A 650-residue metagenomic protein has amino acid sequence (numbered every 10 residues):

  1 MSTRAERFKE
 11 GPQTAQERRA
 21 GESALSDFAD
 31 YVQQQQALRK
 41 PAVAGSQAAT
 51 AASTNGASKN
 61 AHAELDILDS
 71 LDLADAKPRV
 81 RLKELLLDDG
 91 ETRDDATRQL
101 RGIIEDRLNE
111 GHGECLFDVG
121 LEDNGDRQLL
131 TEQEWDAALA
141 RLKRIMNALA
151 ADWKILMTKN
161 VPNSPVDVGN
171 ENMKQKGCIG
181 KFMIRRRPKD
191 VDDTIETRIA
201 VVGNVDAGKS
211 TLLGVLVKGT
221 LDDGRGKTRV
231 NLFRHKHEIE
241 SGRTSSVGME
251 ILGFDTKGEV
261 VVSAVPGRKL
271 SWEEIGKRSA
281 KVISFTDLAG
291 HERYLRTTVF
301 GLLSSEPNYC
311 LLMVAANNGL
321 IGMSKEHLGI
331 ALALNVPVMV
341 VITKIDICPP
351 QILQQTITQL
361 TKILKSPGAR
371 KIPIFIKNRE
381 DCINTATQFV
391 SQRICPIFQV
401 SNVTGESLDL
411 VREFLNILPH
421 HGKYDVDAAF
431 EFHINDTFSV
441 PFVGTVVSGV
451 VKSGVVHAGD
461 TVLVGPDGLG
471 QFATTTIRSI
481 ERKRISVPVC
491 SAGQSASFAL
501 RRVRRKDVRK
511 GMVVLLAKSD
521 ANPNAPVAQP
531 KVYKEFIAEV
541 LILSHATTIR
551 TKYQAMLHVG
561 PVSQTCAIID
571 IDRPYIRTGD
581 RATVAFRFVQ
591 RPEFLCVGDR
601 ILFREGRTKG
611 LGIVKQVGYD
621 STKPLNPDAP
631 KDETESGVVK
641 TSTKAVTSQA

Functional and structural regions predicted by a protein language model:
M1-D192: Polybasic/polar functional segments that serve as interface/processing modules
R141, L212-L216, G248-E250, T297 (+3 more regions): Alpha-helical scaffold elements adjacent to nucleotide-binding pockets in ATP/GTP-utilizing enzyme cores
K189-E196, K277: Phosphate-binding P-loop
T194, R198-V201, P349, R504-A650: C-terminal effector modules of nucleic-acid-centric enzymes and ribosome-associated factors
R198-D206, S210, G214-K218, K362-A546: Conserved catalytic-core segments of large NTP-driven translation/proteostasis enzymes
R198-R293, S305-C310: P-loop NTPase switch module centered on the Walker A-proximal segment
K281-S284, L288-L295, S305-E326, N335-Q355: Conserved Switch II/interswitch segment of TRAFAC-class P-loop GTPases
T343, S401, G606: Active-site glycine-centered loops adjacent to acidic/histidine catalytic or metal-binding residues that shape
